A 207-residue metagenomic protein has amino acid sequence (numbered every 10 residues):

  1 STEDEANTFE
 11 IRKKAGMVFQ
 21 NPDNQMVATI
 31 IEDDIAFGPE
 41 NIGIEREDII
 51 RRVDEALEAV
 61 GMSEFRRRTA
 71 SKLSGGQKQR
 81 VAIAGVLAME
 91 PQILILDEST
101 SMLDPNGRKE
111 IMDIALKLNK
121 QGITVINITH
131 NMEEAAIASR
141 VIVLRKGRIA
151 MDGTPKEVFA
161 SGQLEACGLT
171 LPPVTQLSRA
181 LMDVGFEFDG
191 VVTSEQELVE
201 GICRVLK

Functional and structural regions predicted by a protein language model:
S1-E10: ABC ATPase NBD Q-loop/coupling interface
E47-F65: Conserved ABC ATPase "signature" region
T69-L73, Q77: Conserved ABC ATPase signature
E90: Conserved catalytic motifs of ABC-family nucleotide-binding domains
L94-D97: Catalytic Walker B motif of ABC-type/P-loop ATPase nucleotide-binding domains
A160, E165-K207: ABC ATPase nucleotide-binding domains
